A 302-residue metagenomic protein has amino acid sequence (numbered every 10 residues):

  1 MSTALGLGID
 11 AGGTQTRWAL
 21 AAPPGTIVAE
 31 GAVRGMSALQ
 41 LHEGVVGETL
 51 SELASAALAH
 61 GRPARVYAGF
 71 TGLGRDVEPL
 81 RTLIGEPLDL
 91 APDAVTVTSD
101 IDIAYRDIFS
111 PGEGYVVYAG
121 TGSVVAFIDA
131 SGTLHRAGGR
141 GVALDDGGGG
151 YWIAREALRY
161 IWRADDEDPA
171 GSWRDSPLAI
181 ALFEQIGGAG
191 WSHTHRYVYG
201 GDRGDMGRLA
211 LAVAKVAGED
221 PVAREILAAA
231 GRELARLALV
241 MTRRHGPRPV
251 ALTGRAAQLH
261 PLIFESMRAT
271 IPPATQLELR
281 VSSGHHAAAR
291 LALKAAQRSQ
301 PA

Functional and structural regions predicted by a protein language model:
M1-A64, D107-Y115, R159-A302: ATP-binding/phosphotransfer module of carbohydrate and carboxylate kinases, centering on a glycine-rich
T14, T71-L73, T121-V124: Short glycine-rich anion-binding loops that position phosphate/pyrophosphate groups of nucleotides and phosphorylated
V33, T98, A137: Hydrophobic residues at beta-strand termini and immediately following loops that shape nucleotide-binding pockets
S37-A38, S55-V97, I108-F109, Y199: Short beta-strand-loop/turn "lid" adjacent to the catalytic site in phosphate-handling enzymes
G74-D76, I103-Y105, V124-V125, A257-H260: Short, active-site-adjacent cap segments at secondary-structure transitions
E86-A91, T133-G141, R268-Q276: Glycine/charged-rich beta-loop-alpha catalytic/anionic-binding loops adjacent to active sites
A94-I103, Y118-A119, G147, L277-H286: Active-site nucleophile and cofactor-binding loops and adjacent substrate-binding regions of central metabolic enzymes
G112-A164: Glycine-rich phosphate-binding loop of actin/hexokinase-like ATP-binding domains
